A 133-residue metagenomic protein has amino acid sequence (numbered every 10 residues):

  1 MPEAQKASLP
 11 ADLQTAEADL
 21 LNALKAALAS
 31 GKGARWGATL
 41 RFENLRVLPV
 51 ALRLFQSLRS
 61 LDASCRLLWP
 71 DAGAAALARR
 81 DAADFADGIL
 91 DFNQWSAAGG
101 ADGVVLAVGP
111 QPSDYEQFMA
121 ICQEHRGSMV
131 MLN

Functional and structural regions predicted by a protein language model:
M1-R80: Electropositive, gly/pro-rich neighborhoods at or near active sites that engage anionic ligands
L24-K25, D91-S96, Q117: Short, charged beta->alpha transition segments
L28-G33, L58-A63, S96-G103, C122-R126: Flexible, charged surface loops at secondary-structure boundaries
R53, A82-A83, M119-C122: Short, glycine/charged-enriched secondary-structure capping and boundary segments
L61-C65, F92-Q94, M129-N133: Glycine-rich loops and low-complexity Gly/Arg-rich segments that provide flexible linkers or classic glycine-based
W69-D102: A short, well-structured beta->alpha microelement
W69-P70, F92, L106-Q111, L132-N133: Short His-Asn-centered micro-motif
Q111-Y115, M119-N133: Ser/Thr/Gly-rich flexible loops in soluble cytosolic domains mediating phosphotransfer, phosphorylation
